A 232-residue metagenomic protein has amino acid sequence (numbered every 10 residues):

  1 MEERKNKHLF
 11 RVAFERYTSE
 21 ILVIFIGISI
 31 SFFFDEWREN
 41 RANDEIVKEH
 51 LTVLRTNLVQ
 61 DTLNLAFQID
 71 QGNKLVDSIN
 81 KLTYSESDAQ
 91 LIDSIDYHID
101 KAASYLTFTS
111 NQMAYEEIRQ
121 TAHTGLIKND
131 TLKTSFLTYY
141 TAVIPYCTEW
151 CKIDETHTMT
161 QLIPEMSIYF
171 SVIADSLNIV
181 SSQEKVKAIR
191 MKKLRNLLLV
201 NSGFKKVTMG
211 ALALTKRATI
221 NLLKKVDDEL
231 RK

Functional and structural regions predicted by a protein language model:
M1-E15, E36-K232: Long, hydrophobic alpha-helical segments that serve as membrane-spanning/inserting helices
T18-F33: Hydrophobic membrane-insertion alpha-helices, especially the h-region of bacterial N-terminal signal peptides
